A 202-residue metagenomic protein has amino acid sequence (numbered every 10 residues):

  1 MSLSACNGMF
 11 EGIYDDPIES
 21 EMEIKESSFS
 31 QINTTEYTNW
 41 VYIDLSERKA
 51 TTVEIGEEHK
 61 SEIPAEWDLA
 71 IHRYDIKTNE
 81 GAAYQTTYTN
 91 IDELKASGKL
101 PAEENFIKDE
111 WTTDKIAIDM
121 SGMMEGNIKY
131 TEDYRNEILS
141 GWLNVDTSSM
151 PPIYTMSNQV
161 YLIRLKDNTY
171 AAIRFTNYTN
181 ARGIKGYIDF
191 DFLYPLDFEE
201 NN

Functional and structural regions predicted by a protein language model:
S2-A5: C-terminal motif of bacterial Sec signal peptides marking the signal peptidase cleavage site
N7-N202: Surface-exposed, beta-sheet-biased, low-hydrophobicity segments with strongly acidic/polar composition
